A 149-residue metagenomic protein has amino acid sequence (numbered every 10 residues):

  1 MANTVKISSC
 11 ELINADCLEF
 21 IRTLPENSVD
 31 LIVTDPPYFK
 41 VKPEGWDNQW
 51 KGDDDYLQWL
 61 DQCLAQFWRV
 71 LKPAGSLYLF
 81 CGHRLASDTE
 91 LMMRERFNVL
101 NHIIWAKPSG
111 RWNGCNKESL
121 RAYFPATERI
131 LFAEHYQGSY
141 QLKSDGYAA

Functional and structural regions predicted by a protein language model:
A2-A149: Core catalytic lobe of class I
